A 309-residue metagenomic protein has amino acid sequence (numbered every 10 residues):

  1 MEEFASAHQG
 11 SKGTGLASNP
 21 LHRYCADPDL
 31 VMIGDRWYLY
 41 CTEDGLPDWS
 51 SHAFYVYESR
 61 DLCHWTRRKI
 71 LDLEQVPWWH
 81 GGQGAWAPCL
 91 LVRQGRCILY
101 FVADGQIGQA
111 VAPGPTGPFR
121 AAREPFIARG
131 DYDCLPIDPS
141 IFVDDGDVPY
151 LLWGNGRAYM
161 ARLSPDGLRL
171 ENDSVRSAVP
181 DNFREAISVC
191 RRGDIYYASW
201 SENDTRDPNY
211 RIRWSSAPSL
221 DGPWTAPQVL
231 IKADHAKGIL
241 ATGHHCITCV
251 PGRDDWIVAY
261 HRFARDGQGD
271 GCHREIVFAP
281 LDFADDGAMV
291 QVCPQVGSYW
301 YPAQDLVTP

Functional and structural regions predicted by a protein language model:
M1-P309: Carbohydrate-active catalytic/glycan-binding domains of CAZyme proteins, especially the secreted or lumenal ectodomains
